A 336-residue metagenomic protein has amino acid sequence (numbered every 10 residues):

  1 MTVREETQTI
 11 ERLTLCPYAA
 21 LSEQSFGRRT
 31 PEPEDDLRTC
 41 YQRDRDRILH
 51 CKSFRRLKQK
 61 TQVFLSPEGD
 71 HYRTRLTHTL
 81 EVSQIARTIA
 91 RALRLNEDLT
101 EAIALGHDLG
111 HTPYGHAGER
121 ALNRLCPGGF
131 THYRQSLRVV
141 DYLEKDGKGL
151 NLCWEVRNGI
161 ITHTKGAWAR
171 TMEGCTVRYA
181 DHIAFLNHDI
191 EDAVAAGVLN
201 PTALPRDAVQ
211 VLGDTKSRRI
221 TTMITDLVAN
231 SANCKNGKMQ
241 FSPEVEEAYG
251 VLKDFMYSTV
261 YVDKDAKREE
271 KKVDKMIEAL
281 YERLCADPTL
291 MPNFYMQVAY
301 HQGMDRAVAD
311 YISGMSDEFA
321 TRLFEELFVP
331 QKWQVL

Functional and structural regions predicted by a protein language model:
M1-T79, S83-I89, N96-E97, G129-L336: Histidine-centered, transition-metal-coordinating active-site segments
A92-L93, G110: Alpha-helix boundary/capping segments in eukaryotic regulatory proteins
L99, I103, D108-D146: A generic, well-ordered mixed alpha/beta core segment in the N-terminal half of proteins
